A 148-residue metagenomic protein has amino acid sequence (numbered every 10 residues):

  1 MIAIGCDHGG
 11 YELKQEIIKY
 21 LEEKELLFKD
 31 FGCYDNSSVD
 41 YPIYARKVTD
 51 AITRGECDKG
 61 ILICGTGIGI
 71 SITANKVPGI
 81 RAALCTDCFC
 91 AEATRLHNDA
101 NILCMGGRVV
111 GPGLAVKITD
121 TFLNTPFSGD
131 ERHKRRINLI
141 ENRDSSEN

Functional and structural regions predicted by a protein language model:
M1, E22, V48, N142-N148: SAM-dependent methyltransferases
M1-I17: N-terminal beta1-alpha1 ligand-phosphate binding loop
G5, L62-G65, C85-T86, C104-G106: Short beta-strand segments
G9, C88-N148: C-terminal binding/interaction regions
Y20-L27: Short helix-loop-beta junction
L27-S38: A short beta-strand-loop structural module common to alpha/beta enzyme folds
Y44-L84: Helix-adjacent hinge/juxtasegments
